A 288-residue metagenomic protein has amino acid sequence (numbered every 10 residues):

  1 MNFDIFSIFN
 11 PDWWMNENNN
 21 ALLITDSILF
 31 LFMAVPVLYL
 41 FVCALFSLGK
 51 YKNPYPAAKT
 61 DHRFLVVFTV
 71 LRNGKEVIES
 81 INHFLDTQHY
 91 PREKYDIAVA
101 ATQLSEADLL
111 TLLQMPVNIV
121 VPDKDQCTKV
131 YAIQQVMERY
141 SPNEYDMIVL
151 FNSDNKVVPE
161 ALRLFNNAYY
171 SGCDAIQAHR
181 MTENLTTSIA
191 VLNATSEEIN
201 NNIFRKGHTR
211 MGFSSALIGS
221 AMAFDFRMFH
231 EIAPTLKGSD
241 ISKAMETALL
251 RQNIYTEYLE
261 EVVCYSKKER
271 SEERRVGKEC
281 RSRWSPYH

Functional and structural regions predicted by a protein language model:
M1-K59: N-terminal membrane-anchoring/stem segments of glycan-assembly enzymes
T69-N82, Q103: Active-site beta-to-alpha loop of glycosyltransferases that engages the nucleotide-sugar donor
H83-K94: Short, acidic, metal-binding catalytic loop of nucleotide-sugar glycosyltransferases
A100-L109, D123-Q126, N155-K156: A conserved acidic beta->alpha catalytic loop
V121, Q126-A132, Y140-P142, E160 (+1 more regions): Long helical/loop segments within the catalytic core of UDP-sugar-dependent glycosyltransferases, especially the large
E144-K156: Short beta-strand-to-loop acidic/aromatic patch adjacent to the donor-nucleotide binding site
E246-C264: Catalytic donor-sugar/metal-binding loop of nucleotide-sugar-dependent glycosyltransferases
G277-H288: Positively charged, low-complexity/disordered segments
